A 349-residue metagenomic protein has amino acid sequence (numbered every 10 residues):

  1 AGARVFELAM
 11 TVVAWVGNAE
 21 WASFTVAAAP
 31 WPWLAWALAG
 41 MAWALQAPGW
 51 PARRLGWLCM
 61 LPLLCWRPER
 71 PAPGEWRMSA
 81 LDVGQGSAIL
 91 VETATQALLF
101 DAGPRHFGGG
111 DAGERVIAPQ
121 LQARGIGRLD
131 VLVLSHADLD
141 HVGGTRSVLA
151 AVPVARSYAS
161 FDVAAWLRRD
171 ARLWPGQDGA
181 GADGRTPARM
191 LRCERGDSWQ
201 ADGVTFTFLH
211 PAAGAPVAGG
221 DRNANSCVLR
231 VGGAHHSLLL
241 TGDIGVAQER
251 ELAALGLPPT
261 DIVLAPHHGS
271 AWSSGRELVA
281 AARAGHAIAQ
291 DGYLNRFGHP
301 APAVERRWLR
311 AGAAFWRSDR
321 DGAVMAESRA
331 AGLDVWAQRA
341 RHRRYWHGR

Functional and structural regions predicted by a protein language model:
A1-R349: Non-globular, low-confidence helical/coil segments that flank catalytic cores
